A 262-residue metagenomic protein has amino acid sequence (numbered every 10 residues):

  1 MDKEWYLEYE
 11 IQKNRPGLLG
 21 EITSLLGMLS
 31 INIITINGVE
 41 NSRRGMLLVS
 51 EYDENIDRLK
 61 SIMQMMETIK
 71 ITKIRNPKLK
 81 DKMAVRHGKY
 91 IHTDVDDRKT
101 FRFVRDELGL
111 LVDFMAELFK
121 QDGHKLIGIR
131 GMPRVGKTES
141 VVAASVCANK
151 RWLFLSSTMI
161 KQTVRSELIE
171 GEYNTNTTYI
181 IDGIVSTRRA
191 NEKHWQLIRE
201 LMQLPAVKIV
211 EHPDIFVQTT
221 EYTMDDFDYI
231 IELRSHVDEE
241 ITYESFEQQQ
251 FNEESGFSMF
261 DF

Functional and structural regions predicted by a protein language model:
M1-L110, A116-E117: A conserved regulatory-domain signal marking ACT and ACT-like small-molecule sensing domains and adjacent regulatory
L19, I56, K137-T138, F216-T219: Short, well-ordered alpha-helical microsegments
I33-I34, G45-L47, K125-I127, T175-I181 (+2 more regions): Hydrophobic beta-strand segments of well-ordered beta-sheets in folded domains
G38, T93-G123, R130-P133, E240-F262: Charged, elongated alpha-helical/coil segments that serve as electrostatic interaction surfaces for nucleic-acid
R58-M65, A144, T219-M224: Short, aromatic/basic amphipathic alpha-helical patches
F119-S156: Glycine-rich phosphate-binding P-loop
W152-D214: Conserved nucleotide-sensing/catalytic segment adjacent to the nucleotide-binding pocket in NTP-handling enzymes
I198-F262: Replace "adjacent to P-loop NTPase cores in ATP/GTP-dependent enzymes" with "adjacent to NTP-binding cores
